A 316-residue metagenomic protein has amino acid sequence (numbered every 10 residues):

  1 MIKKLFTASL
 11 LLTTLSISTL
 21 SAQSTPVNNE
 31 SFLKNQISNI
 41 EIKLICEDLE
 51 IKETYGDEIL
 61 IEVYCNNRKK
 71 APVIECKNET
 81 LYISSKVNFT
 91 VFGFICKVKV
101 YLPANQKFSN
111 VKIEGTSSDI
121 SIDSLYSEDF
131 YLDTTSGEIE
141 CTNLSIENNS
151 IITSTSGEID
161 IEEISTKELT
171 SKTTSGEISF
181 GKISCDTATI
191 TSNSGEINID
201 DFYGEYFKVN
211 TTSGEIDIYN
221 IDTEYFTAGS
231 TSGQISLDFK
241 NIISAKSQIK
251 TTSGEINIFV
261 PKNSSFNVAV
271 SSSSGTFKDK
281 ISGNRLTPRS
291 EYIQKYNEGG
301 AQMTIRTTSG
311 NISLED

Functional and structural regions predicted by a protein language model:
M1-D316: Intrinsically disordered, low-complexity terminal regions
